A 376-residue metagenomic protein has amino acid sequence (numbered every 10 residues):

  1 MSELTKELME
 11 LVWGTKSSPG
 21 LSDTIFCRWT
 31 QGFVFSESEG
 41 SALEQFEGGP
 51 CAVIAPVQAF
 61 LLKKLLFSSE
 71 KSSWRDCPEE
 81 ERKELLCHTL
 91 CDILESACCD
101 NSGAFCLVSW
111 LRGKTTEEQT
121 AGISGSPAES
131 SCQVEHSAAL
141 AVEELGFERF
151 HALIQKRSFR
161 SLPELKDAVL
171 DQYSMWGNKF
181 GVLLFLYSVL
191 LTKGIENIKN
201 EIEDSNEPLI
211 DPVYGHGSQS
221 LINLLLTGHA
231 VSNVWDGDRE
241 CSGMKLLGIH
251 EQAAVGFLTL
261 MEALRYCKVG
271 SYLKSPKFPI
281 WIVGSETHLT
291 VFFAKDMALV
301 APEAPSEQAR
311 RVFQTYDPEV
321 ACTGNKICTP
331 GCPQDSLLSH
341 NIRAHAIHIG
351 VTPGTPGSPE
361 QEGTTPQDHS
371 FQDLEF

Functional and structural regions predicted by a protein language model:
S2-Q45, V53, Q58-F60, K64-V320 (+1 more regions): Cysteine-dependent deubiquitinase/ubiquitin-like isopeptidase catalytic cores across multiple families
